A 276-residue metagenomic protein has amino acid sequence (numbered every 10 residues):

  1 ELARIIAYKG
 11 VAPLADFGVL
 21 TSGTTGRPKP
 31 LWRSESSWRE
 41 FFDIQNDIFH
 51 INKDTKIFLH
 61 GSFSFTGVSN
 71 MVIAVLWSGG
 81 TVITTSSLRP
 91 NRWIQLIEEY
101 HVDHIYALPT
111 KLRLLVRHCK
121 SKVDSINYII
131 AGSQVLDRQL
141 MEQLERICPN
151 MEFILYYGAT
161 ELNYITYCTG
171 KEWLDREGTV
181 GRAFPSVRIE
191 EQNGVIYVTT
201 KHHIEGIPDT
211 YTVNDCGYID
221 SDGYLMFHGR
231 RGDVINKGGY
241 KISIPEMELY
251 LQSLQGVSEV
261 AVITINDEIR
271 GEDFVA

Functional and structural regions predicted by a protein language model:
E1-I5, K29-W32, T81-L88: Short beta-strand->loop structural element characteristic of the AMP-binding/adenylate-forming
R4-L20, H50-K56: Conserved pre-ATP/AMP-binding loop-to-beta segment of ANL
D16-E40: Conserved AMP-binding A3 loop
T24, S133, G158, G181 (+2 more regions): Active-site glycine-centered loops adjacent to acidic/histidine catalytic or metal-binding residues that shape
R39-K56, S64-H104: Conserved AMP-binding/adenylation subdomain of ANL enzymes
H104, V116-L174: Gly/Ser/Thr-rich phosphate-binding loop
I105, D209, N214-A276: AMP-binding/adenylate-forming catalytic core of the ANL superfamily
R188-T212, C216-Y218: AMP-binding/adenylate-forming core of the ANL superfamily
